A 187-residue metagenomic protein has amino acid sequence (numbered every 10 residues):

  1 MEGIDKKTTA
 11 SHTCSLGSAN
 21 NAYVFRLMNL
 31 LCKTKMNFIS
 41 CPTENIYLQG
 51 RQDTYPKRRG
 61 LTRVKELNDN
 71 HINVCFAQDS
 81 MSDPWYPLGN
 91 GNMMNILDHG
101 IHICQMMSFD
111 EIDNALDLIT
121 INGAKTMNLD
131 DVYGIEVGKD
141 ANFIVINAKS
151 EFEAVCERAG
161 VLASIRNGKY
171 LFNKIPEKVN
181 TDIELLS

Functional and structural regions predicted by a protein language model:
M1-G60: Active-site core of metal-dependent hydrolases
E2-K7, E44-L48, R59-I146: His/Asp/Glu-enriched, well-ordered alpha-helical/loop segment that forms or immediately abuts the divalent-metal
H12-T13, C41-T43, Q78, A148 (+1 more regions): Fold-independent oxyanion-binding glycine-rich loops and adjacent beta-strand/coil segments at enzyme active sites
N21-F25, P87-N90, R158: Conserved strand-to-helix beginnings and helix N-cap segments that scaffold or border functional pockets
G50-R51, Y86-P87, E157, I183: Short Asp/Glu-rich motifs
D53-K57, N90-M93, V161-A163: Short low-complexity, flexible loop/linker segments enriched in glycine and/or proline with clustered acidic
V137-S187: C-terminal cap of metal-dependent C-N hydrolases
